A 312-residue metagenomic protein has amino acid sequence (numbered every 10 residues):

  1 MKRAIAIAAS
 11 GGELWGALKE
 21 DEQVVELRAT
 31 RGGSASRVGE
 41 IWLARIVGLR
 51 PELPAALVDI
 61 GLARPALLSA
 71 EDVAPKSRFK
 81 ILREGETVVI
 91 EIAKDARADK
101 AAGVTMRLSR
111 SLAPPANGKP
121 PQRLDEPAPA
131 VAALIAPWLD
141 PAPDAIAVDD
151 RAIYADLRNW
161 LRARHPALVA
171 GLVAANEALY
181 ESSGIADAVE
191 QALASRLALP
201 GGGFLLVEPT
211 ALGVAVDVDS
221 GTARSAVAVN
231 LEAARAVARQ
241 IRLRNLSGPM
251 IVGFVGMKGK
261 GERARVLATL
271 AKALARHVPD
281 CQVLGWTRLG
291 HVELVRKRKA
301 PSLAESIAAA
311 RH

Functional and structural regions predicted by a protein language model:
M1-H312: Single-stranded RNA-binding surfaces
